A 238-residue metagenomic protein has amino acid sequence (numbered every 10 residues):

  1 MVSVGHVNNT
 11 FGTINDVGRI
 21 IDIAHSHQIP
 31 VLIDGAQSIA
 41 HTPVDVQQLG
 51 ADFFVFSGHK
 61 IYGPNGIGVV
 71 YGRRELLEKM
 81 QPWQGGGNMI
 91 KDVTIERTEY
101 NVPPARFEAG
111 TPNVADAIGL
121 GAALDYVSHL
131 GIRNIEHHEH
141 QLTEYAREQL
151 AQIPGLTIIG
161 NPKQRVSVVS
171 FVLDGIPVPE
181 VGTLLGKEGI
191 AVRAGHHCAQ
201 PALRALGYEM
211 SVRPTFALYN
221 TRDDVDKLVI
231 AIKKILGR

Functional and structural regions predicted by a protein language model:
M1-R238: Pyridoxal 5′-phosphate
